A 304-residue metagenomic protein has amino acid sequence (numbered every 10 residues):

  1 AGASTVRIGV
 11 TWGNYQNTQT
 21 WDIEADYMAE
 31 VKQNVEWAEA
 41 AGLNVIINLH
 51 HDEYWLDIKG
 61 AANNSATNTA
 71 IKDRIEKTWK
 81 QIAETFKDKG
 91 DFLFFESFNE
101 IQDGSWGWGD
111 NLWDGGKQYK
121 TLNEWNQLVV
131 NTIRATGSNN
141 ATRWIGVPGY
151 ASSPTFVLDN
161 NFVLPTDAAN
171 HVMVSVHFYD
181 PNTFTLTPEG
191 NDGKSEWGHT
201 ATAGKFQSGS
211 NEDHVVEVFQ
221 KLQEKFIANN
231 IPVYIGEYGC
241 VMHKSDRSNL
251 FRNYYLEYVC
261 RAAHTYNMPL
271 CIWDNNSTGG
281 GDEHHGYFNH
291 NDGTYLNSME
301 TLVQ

Functional and structural regions predicted by a protein language model:
A1-T11, I46, F219-N229, C260-A262 (+1 more regions): Catalytic domains of carbohydrate-active enzymes, especially glycoside hydrolases
A1-T5, V10, Q16, T20-H51 (+3 more regions): An active-site-proximal structural segment forming one wall of the substrate-binding cleft that immediately precedes
G9-T11, H50-E53, A151, C271-G280: Short, solvent-exposed turn/loop segments enriched in Gly/Ser/Thr/Pro and often Arg
N14-D26, D73, Q102-D103, A151-F156 (+3 more regions): Acidic-and-aromatic substrate-binding clefts and catalytic sites of carbohydrate-active enzymes
A62-A70, L158-T166, K244-S245, N249-C260: Short, electropositive alpha-helical surface patch
T69-G209, Q220-C240, T265-M268: Active-site region of glycoside hydrolase catalytic domains
N123-L128, V215, F219, R252-E257: Well-ordered, non-membrane alpha-helical segments in soluble/globular domains
S245-Q304: Aromatic-rich peripheral "rim/lid" segments of glycoside hydrolase catalytic domains that contact and position glycan
